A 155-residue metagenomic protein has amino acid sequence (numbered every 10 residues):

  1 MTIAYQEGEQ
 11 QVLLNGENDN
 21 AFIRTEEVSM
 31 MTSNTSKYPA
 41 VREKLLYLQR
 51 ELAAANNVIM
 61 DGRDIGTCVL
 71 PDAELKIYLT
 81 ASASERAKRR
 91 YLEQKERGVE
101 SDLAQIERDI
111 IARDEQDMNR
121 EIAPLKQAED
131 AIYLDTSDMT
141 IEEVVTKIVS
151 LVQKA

Functional and structural regions predicted by a protein language model:
M1-E27: N-terminal phosphate/diphosphate-binding loop that engages ATP/GTP or pyrophosphate donors across diverse enzyme folds
A4-Q6, Q49-A55, R63, C68 (+2 more regions): Small-molecule kinase domains that catalyze NTP-dependent phosphoryl transfer to phosphate-bearing small molecules
L14, L75-L79, L134: A ubiquitous short alpha-helical element
N20, T25-S29, S36, A40-R97: ATP-dependent NMP and nucleoside kinases share a basic, alpha-helical "lid"
M30, Y47, L92, R108 (+2 more regions): Charged/polar, solvent-exposed surface patches and flexible loops
M30-M31, D130: A short, mixed-charge helix-start or loop-turn motif at secondary-structure junctions
K147-A155: C-terminal alpha-helix
